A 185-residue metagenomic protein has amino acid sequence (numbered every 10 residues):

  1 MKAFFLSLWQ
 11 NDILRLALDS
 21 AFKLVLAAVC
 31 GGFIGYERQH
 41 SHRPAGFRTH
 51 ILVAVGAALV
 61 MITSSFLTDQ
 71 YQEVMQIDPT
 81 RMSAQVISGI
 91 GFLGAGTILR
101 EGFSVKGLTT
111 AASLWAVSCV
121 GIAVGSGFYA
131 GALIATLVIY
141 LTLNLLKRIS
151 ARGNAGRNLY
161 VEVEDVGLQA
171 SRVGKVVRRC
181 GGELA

Functional and structural regions predicted by a protein language model:
M1-D78: Alpha-helical transmembrane segments and their membrane-interface boundaries that form or gate the permeation pathway
L6-N11, R15-L24, I122-L141: Hydrophobic alpha-helical transmembrane segments of small proteolipidic membrane proteins, enriched in energy-coupled
G31-R43, F92-V105, R148: C-terminal ends of transmembrane helices
H40-A54, M75-I87, R100-W115: Short, non-helical or kinked segments that cap or interrupt transmembrane helices
L52-I62, S88, A112-G125, V166-Q169: Small-residue-rich segments of transmembrane alpha-helices in multi-pass membrane proteins, especially helix faces
S65-F66, S83-L93: Ligand-binding beta-strand-loop-alpha-helix segment within the catalytic cores of soluble metabolic enzymes
T97-L99, C119-G127, L143, K147: Hydrophobic alpha-helical transmembrane segments
A111, F128-A185: Canonical alpha-helical transmembrane segment with a positive-inside/aromatic-interface signature
